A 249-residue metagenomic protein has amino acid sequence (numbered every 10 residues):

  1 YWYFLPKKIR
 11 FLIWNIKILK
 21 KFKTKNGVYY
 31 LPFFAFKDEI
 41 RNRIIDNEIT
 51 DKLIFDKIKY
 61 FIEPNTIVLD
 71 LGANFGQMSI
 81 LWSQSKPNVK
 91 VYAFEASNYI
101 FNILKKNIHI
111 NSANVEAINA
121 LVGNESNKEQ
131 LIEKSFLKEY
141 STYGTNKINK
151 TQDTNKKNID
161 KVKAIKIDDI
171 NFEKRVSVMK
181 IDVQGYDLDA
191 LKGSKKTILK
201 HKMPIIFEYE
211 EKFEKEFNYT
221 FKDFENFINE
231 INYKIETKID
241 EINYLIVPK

Functional and structural regions predicted by a protein language model:
Y1-N107, A113-E116, F172, F227 (+2 more regions): S-adenosyl-L-methionine
G27-F55, A113-N114, I118, G123-K174: Glycine-rich adenosyl-binding loop in Rossmann-like folds that engage adenosine-containing cofactors
T50, A96, I100, I159-K163 (+2 more regions): Soluble or luminal CAZymes and related metallo-dependent hydrolases
A73-F75, N98, V122-N124, V183-G185 (+1 more regions): Short, glycine/acidic-enriched loop or turn micro-motifs at the edges of active sites
W82, L104, L131, L191-S194: Hydrophobic packing residues within well-ordered alpha-helices of enzyme cores
K86-A93, D168-K249: Conserved acidic-Pro-Pro-aromatic motif
A96-S97, K138-T142, F213: Conserved short loop/turn motifs at secondary-structure junctions
N102-I103, K128, E214-F217: Short, charged, surface-exposed secondary-structure boundary motifs
